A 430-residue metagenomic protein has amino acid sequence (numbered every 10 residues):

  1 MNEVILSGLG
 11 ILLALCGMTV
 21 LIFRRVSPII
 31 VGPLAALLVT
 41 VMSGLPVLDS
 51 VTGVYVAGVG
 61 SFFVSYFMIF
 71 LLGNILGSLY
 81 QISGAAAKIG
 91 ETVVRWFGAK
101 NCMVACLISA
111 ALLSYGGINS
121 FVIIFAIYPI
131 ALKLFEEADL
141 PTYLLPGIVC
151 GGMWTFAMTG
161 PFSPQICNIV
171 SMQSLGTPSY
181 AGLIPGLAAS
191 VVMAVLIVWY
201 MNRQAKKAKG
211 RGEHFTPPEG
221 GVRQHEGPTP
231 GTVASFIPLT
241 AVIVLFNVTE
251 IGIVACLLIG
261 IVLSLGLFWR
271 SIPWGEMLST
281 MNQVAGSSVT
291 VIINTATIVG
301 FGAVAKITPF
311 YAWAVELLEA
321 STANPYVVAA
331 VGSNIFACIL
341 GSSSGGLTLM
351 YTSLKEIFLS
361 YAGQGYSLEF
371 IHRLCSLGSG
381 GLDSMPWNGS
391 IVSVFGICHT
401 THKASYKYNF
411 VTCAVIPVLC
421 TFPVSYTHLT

Functional and structural regions predicted by a protein language model:
N2-I11, L15, I184-T280, S393 (+2 more regions): Long, contiguous bundles of hydrophobic transmembrane helices that form the permeation core of multi-pass
R24-P28, F63-Y66, G77-A87, S114-A126 (+5 more regions): Short helix-coil transition sites and intra-membrane helix breaks within transmembrane domains of multi-pass
I30, T52-A87, V254, V262 (+3 more regions): Core transmembrane alpha-helical segments of multi-pass membrane transporters/permeases
I69-G73, W96-L132, A296, S321-S360 (+1 more regions): Hydrophobic alpha-helical transmembrane segments of multi-pass integral membrane proteins, predominantly secondary
N74, K88-G90, V122-L134, S163-S174 (+2 more regions): Re-entrant/interfacial helical elements at transmembrane boundaries that shape and gate the permeation pathway
K100-L113, L140-F156, G182-L187, V191 (+2 more regions): Alpha-helical transmembrane segments of multi-pass membrane proteins
L132-P230, I371, S376-L377, G389-P423: Membrane-core helix-loop-helix motifs of multi-pass transport proteins
T427-T430: Conserved small/polar residues in nucleotide/adenosyl-binding loops
